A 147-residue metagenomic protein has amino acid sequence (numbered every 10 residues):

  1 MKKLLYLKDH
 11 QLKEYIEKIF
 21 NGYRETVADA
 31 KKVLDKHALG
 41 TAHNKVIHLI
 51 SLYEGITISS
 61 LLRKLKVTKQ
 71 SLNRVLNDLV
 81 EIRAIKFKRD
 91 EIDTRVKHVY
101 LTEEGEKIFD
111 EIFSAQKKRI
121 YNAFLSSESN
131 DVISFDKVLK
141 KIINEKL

Functional and structural regions predicted by a protein language model:
M1-H37: N-terminal leader segment of winged-helix/HTH proteins
M1-L7, K118, S129-L147: C-terminal regulatory/oligomerization modules of transcriptional regulators
V27, N77-D136: Charged, amphipathic alpha-helical coiled-coil/dimerization segments
A28-T68: N-terminal helix-turn-helix DNA-binding core of bacterial DNA-binding proteins
I47, N73-R74, I120: Alpha-helical and His/Cys-centered functional microenvironments
I58-S59, Q70, N77, K97: Residues within helix-turn-helix
